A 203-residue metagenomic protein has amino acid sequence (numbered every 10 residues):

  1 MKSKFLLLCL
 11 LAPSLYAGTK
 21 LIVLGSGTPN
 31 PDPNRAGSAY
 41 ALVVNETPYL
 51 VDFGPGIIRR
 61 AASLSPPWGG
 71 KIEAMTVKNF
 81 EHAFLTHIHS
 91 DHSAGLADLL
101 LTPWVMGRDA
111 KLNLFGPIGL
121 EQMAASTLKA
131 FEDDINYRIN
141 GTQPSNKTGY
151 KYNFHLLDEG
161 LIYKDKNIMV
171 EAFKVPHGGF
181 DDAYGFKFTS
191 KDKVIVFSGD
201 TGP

Functional and structural regions predicted by a protein language model:
K4-P13: Sec-dependent N-terminal signal peptides
A17-V196, G202: Binuclear metal-dependent hydrolase catalytic cores
